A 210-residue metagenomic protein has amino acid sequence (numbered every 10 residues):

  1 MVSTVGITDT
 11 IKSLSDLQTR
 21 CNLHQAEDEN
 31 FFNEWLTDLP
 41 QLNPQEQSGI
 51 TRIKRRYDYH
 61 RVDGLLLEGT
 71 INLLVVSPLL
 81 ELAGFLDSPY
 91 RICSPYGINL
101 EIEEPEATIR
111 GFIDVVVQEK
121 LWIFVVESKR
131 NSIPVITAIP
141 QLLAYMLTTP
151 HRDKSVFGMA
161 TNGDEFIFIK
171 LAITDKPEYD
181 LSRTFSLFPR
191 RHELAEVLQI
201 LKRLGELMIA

Functional and structural regions predicted by a protein language model:
V2-S3, T10-S155, I167-A210: A short, conserved, highly charged catalytic patch centered on acidic carboxylates
G158: Short glycine-aspartate micro-motif
N162: Polyanion-binding surfaces on beta-sheet-dominated domains and ring/shell assemblies
